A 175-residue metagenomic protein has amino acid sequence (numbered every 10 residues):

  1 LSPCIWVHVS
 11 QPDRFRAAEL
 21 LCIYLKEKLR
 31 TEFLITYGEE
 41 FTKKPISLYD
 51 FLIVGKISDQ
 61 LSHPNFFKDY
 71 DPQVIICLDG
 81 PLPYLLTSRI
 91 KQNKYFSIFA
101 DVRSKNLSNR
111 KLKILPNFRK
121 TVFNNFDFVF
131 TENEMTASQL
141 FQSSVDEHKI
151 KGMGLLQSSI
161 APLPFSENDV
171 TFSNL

Functional and structural regions predicted by a protein language model:
L1-C4, F165-L175: Nucleotide-sugar donor-binding and catalytic loop/hinge architecture of NDP-sugar-dependent glycosyltransferases
P3-F165: Active-site and donor-binding regions of nucleotide-sugar-utilizing enzymes
